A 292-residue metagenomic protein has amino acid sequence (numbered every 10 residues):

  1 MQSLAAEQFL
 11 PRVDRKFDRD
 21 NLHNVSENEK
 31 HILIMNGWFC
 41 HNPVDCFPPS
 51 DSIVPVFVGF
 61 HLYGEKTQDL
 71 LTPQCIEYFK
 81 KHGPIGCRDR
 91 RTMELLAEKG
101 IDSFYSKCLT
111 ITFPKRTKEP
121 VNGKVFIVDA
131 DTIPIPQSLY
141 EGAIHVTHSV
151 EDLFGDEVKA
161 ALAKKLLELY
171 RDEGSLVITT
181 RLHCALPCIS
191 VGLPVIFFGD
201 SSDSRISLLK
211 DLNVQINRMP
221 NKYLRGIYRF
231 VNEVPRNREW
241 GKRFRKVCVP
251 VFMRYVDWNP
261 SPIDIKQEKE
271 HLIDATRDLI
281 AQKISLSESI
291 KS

Functional and structural regions predicted by a protein language model:
M1-S292: Active-site anion-handling motifs in enzyme catalytic cores
